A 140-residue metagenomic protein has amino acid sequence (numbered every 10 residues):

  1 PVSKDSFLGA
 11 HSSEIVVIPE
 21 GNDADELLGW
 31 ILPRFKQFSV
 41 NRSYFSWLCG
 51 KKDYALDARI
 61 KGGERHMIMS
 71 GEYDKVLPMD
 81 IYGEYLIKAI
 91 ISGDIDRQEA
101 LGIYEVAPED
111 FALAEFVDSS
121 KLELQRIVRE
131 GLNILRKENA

Functional and structural regions predicted by a protein language model:
P1-A140: Redox cofactor-anchoring modules in respiratory/redox and cofactor-processing assemblies
